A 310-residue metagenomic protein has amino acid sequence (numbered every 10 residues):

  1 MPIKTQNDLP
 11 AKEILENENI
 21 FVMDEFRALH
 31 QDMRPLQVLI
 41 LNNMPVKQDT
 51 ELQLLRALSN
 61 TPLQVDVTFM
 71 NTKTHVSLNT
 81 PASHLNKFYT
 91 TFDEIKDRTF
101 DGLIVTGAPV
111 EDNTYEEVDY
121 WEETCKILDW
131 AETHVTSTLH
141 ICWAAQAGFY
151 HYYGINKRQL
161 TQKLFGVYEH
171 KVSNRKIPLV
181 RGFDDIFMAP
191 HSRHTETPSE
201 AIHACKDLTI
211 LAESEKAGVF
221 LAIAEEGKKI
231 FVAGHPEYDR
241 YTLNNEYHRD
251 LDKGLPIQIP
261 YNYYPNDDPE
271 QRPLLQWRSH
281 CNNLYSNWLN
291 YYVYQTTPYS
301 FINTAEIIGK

Functional and structural regions predicted by a protein language model:
M1-N71, I95, T99, F165-V167 (+1 more regions): Amide-donor transfer/coupling interface in amidating biosynthetic enzymes
N71-V76, A144-A145: Short beta-alpha junction loops
V76-A82, A222, K310: Short, solvent-exposed polar/charged micro-motifs at secondary-structure junctions
T80-T99: Glycine-rich, highly charged phosphate/nucleotide-binding loops
T90, E123, L284-N287: Well-ordered alpha-helical segments embedded in enzymatic catalytic cores
G102: Short, Asp-centered acidic motifs that coordinate Mg2+ and/or phosphate in catalytic or ligand-binding sites
V105-N174: Cysteine-nucleophile active-site neighborhood
